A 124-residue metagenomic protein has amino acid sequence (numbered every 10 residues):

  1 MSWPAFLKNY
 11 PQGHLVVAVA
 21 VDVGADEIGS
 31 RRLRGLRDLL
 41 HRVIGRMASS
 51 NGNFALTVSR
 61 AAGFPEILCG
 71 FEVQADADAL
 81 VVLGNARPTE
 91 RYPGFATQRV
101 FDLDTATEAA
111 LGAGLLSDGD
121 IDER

Functional and structural regions predicted by a protein language model:
M1-D22: Extended, compositionally biased intrinsically disordered regions at domain boundaries
A20-R60: Surface-exposed, low-hydrophobicity interaction/linker segments
G45, G84-F95: A common structural junction motif
T57-V58, Y92-V100: A generic structural motif
V58-A61, D78-G84: Structured alpha-helical
A61-I67: The conserved glycine-aromatic submotif of the RRM
G70-D78: Helix N-cap motif at beta-to-alpha junctions
D102-R124: Short, low-order "capping/linker" segments at domain edges
